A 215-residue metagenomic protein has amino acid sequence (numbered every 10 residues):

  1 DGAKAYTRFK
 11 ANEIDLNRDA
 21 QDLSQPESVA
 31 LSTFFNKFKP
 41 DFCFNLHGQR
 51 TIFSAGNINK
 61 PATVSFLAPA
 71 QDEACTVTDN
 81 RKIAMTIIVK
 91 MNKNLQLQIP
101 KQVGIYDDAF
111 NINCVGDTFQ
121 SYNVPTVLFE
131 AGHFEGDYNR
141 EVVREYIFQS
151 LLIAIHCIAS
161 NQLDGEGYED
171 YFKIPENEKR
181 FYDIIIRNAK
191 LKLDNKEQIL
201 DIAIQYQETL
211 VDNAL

Functional and structural regions predicted by a protein language model:
D1-I88, N92-K101, Q120: Active-site/substrate-binding loop(s) of hydrolase catalytic cores
F38, D72-C75, A84-L215: C-terminal accessory segments enriched in acidic
